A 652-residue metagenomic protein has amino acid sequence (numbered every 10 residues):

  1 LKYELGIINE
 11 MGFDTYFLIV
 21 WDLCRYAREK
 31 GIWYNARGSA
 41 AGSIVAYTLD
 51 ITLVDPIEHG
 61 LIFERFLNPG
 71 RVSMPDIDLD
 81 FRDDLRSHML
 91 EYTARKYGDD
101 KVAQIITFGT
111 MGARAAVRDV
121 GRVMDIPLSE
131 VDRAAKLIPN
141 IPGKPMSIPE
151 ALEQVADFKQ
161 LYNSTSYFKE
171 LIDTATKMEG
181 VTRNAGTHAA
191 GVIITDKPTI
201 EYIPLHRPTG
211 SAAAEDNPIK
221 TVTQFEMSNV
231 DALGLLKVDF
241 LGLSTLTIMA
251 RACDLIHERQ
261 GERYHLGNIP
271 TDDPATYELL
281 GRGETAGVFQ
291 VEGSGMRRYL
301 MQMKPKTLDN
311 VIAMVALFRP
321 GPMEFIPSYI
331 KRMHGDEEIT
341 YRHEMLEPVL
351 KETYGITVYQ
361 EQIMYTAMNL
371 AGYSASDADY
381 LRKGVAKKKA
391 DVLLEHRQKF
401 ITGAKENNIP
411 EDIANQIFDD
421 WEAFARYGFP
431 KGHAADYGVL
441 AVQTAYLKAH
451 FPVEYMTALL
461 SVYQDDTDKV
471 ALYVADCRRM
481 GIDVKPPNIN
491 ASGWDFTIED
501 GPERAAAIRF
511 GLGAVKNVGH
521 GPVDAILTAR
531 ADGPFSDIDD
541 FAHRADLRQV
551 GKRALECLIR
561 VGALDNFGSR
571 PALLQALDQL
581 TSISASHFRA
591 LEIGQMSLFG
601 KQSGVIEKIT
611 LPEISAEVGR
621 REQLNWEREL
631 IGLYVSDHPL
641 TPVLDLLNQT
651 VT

Functional and structural regions predicted by a protein language model:
L1-T652: Noncatalytic, beta-rich nucleic-acid-contacting surfaces in large DNA/RNA-processing enzymes
